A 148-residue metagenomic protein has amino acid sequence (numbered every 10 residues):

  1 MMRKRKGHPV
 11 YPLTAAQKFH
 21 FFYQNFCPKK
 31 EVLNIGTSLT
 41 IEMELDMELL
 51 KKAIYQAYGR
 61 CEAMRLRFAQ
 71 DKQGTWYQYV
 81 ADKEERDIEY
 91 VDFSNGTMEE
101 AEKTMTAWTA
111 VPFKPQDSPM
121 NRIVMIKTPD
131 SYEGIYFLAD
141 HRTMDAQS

Functional and structural regions predicted by a protein language model:
R3-V80, N95-S148: Acyl-group handoff/entry surfaces in thioester-processing enzymes
V80-D87: Structured interaction and signal-relay segments at domain junctions
D87-S94: Allosteric regulatory "coupling" segments in signal-transduction proteins
